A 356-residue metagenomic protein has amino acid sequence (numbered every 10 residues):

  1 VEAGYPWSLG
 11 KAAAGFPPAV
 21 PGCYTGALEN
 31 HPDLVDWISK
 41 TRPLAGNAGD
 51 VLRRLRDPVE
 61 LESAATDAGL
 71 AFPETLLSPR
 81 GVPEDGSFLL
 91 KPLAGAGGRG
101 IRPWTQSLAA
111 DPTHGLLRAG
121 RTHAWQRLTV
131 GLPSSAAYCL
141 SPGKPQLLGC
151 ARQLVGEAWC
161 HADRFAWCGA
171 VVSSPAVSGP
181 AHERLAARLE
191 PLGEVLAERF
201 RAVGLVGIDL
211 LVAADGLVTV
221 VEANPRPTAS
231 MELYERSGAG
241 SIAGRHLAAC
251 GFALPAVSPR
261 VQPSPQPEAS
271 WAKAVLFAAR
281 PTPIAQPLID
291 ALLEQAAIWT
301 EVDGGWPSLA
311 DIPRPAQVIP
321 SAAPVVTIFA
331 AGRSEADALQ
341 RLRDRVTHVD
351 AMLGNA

Functional and structural regions predicted by a protein language model:
V1-D50, D67, P313-R314, P320 (+1 more regions): ATP-binding N-terminal substructure of ATP-dependent carboxylate-amine bond-forming enzymes
W7-A19, G81-D85, T113-L117: Short amphipathic alpha-helix with an adjacent loop that forms part of the alpha/beta core around
S39-L108, P112: A conserved helix-loop-beta module that forms one wall/lid of the active-site cleft in ATP-utilizing catalytic domains
S63, A71-P73, L89-L90, I101-S135 (+2 more regions): Conserved ATP-binding module of the ATP-grasp superfamily
P103, Y138-L140, L210-V212: Conserved hydrophobic "DFG−1" position in protein kinase catalytic cores
R127-V130, S134, Y138-V195, N224-A248 (+2 more regions): ATP-dependent carboxylate/phosphate-activation module, predominantly the ATP-grasp catalytic core and closely related
A197-E232, L276-R280: Conserved metal-phosphate-binding beta-hairpin within the catalytic cores of diverse ATP-dependent phosphoryl-transfer
L247-A356: Peripheral (often C-terminal) accessory segments that flank ATP-dependent C-N-forming ligase machineries
